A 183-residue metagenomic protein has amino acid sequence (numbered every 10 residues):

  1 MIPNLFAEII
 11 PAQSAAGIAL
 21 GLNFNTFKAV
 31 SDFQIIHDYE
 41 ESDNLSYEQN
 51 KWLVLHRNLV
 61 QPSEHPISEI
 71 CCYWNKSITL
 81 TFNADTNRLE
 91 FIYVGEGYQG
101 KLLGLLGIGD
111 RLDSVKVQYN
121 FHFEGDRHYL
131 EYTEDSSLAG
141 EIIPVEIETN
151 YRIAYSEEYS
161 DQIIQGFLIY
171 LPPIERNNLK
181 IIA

Functional and structural regions predicted by a protein language model:
M1-A183: Short helix/turn-capping signatures at newly exposed starts of structured segments
